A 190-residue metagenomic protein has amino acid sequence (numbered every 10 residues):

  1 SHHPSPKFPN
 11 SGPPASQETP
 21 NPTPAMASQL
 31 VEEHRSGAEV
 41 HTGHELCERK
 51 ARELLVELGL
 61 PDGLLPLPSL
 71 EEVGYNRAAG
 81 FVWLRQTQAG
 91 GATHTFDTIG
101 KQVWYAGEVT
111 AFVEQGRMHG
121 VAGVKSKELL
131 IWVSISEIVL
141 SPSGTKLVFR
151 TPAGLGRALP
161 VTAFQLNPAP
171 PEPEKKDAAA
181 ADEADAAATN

Functional and structural regions predicted by a protein language model:
S1-A25, P170, D177-A178, E183: Intrinsically disordered, low-complexity basic segments at termini and long loops, enriched in Pro/Gly and/or Arg/Ser
H2-H3, P9, P13, H34 (+3 more regions): Histidine (H) residue identity feature
H2-H3, Q17, Q29, Q86-Q88 (+3 more regions): Residue-identity detector for glutamine
P4-S5, N10-P13, T23, S36 (+5 more regions): Intrinsically disordered, low-complexity regions enriched in small/polar residues
F8-P9, P13-S16, Y75, V82 (+3 more regions): A ubiquitous, low-specificity "background" feature that marks scattered single residues across proteins without
Q17-E18, E32-E33, E39, E48 (+8 more regions): Glutamate identity and glutamate-enriched acidic tracts
A25-F81, R85-G100, A188: Extracellular/luminal recognition modules and glycoprotein regions
Q102-N190: Helix-rich interaction surfaces within compact, conserved domain-sized segments that mediate assembly or partner
